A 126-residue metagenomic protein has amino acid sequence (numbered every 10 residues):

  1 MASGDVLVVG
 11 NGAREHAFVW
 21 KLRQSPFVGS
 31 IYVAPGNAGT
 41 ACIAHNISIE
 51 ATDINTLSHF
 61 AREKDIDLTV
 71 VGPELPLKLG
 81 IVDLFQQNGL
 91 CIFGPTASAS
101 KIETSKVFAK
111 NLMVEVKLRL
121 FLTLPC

Functional and structural regions predicted by a protein language model:
M1-S98, E103, V107-F108: ATP-binding N-terminal substructure of ATP-dependent carboxylate-amine bond-forming enzymes
N88, L112-C126: Rossmann-like NAD(P)H-binding beta-loop-alpha module
